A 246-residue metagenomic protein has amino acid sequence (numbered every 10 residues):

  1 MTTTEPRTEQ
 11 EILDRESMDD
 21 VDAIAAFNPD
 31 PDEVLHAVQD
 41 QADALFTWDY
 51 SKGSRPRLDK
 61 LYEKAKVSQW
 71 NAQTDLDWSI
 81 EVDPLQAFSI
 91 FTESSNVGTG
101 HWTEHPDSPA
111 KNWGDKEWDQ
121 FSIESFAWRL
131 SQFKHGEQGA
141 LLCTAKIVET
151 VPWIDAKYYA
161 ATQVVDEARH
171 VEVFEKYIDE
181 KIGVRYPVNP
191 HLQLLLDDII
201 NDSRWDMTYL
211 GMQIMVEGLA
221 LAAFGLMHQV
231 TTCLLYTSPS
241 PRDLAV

Functional and structural regions predicted by a protein language model:
M1-A145, E149-K157, E180-P187, S203 (+1 more regions): Terminal targeting/low-complexity segments that flank the catalytic cores of oxidoreductases
Q132, G136, A140, P152 (+4 more regions): Short, contiguous, pocket-lining structural segments that sit at or immediately flank catalytic/ligand-binding sites
T144-A145, A161, L221-L226: A structural feature that tracks compact, well-ordered secondary-structure segments with a strong bias toward
W153, Y158-G183: Carboxylate/His-rich catalytic cores and anion/metal-binding grooves
V171-H228: Active-site-adjacent scaffolding segments
H228-L235: Acidic interhelical loop/turn segments
Y236-D243: Conserved small/polar residues in nucleotide/adenosyl-binding loops
